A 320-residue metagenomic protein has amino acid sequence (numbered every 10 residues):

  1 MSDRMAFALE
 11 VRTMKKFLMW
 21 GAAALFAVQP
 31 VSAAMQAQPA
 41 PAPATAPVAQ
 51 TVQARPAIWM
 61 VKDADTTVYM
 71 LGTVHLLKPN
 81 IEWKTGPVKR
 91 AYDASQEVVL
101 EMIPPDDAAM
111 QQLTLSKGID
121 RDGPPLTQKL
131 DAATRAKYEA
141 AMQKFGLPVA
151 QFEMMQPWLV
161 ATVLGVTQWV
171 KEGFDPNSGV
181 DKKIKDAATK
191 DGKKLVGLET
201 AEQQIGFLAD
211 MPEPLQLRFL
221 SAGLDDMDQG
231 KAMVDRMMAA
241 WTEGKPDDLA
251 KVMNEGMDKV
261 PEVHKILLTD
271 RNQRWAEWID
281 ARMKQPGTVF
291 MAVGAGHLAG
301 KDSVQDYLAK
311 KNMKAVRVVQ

Functional and structural regions predicted by a protein language model:
M1-T13: Short, Lys/Arg-enriched N-terminal segments with co-localized hydrophobic residues within the first ~10-30 amino acids
M14-Q36: Gram-negative bacterial Sec-dependent N-terminal signal peptides
A24, G244, L308-K311: Short, leucine/isoleucine-rich alpha-helical interaction segments at C-terminal helix-coil junctions
S32-T51: Long, low-complexity intrinsically disordered segments that are proline/alanine-rich with interleaved serine/threonine
A46-Q50, R55-L267: Structured, acidic catalytic/metal-binding patches in enzyme active sites
D258-Q320: A cross-kingdom marker for long, charged
